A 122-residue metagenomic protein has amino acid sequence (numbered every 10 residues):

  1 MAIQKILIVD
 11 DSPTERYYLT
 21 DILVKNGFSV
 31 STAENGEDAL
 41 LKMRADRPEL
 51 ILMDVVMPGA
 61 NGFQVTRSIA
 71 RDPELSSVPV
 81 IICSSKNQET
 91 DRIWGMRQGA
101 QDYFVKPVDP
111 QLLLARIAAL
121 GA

Functional and structural regions predicted by a protein language model:
R16, P58-G59, S76, Q88 (+1 more regions): The feature encodes the CheY-like receiver
Y17-K25: Charged docking surfaces used in two-component/phosphorelay signaling
G27-E34, K42: Short hydrophobic/Thr-rich beta-strand motif most characteristic of the beta2 strand and flanking loop of CheY-like
D46-L52: Active-site beta3 strand of CheY-like receiver
Q101: Short, glycine/charged-rich "phosphate-handling" switch motifs in NTP-dependent and phosphotransfer domains
P107-A118: C-terminal output helix
